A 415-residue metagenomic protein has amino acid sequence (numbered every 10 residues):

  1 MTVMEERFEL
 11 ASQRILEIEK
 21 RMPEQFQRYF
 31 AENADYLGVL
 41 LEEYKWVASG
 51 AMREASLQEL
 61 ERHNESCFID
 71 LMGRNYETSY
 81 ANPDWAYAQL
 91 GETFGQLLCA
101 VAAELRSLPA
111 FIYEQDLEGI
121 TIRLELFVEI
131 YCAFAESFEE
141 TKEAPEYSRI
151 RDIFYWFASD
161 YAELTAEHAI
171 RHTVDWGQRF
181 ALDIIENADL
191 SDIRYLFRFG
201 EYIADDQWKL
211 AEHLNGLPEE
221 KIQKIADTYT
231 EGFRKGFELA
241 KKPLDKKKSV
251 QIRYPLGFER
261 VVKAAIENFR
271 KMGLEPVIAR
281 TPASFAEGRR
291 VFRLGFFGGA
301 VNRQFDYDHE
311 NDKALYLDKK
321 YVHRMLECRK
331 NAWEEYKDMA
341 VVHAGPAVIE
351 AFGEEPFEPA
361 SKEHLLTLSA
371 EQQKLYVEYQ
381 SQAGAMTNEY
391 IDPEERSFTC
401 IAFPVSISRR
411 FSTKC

Functional and structural regions predicted by a protein language model:
T2-C415: Active-site bordering "gate/hinge" segments that shape substrate access to catalytic or cofactor-binding pockets
